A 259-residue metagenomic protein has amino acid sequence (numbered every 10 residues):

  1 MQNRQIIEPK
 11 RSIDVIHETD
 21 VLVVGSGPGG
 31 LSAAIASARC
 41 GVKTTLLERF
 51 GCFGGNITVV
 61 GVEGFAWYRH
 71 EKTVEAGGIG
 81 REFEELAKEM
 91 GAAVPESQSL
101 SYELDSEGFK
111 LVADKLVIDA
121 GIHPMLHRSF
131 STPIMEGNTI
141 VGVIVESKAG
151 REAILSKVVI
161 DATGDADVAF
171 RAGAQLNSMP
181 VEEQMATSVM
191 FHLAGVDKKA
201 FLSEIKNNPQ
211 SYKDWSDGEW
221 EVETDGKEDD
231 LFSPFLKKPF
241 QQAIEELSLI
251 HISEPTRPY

Functional and structural regions predicted by a protein language model:
Q2, K10, I16-E18, A36 (+5 more regions): Conserved N-terminal/central alpha/beta ligand/cofactor-binding core
V15-G27: Beta1/beta-strand and adjacent pyrophosphate-binding region of the FAD-binding site in flavoprotein oxidoreductases
H17-T19, A149-V158: Core beta-strand elements of the Rossmann-like FAD/NAD(P) dinucleotide-binding domain in flavoenzyme oxidoreductases
V24, I154-G164: Short hydrophobic core segments
G30: N-terminal Rossmann-fold NAD(P) dinucleotide-binding loop
I134-A153: Conserved beta-strand-loop-beta-strand element in the redox core of flavoprotein oxidoreductases
D161-K213: Glycine-rich loop(s) and the adjacent beta-strand/alpha-helix scaffold that form part
I250-Y259: Single conserved hydrophobic/aromatic residue that forms the stacking wall/gate of nucleotide- or nucleobase-binding
